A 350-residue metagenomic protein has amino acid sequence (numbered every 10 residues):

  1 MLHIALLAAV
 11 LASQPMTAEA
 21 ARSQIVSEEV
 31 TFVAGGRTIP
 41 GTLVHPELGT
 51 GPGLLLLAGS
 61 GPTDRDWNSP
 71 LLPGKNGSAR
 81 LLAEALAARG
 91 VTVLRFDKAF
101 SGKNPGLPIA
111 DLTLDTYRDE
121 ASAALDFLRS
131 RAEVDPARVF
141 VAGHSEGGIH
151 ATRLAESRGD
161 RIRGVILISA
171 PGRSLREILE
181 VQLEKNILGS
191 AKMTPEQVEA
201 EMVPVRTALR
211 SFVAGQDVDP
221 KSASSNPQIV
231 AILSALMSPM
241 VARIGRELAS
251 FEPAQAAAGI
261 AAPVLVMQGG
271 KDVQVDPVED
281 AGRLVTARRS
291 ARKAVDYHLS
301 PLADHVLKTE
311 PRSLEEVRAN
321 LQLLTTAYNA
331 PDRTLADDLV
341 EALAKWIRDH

Functional and structural regions predicted by a protein language model:
T17-G53: N-terminal cap/lid segment of alpha/beta-hydrolase-fold proteins
L48-T50, L54-A85: Short, surface-exposed "cap/lid" segments of acyl-processing enzymes
S78, D111-R131: Alpha/beta-hydrolase active-site loop
A123, F127-E133, A137-G189, M193-T194: Primarily recognizes the serine-hydrolase "nucleophile elbow" in alpha/beta-hydrolase and SGNH/GDSL folds
I166-G259: Accessory cap/linker subdomain of secreted extracellular hydrolases
I260, V266-Q268: Short beta-strand/loop motif that positions the catalytic acidic residue of the alpha/beta-hydrolase fold
V273-E279: Conserved alpha/beta-hydrolase "acid-adjacent" motif
V306-L307, R312-H350: Catalytic active-site module of serine/aspartate enzymes centered on a nucleophile-bearing elbow/loop
